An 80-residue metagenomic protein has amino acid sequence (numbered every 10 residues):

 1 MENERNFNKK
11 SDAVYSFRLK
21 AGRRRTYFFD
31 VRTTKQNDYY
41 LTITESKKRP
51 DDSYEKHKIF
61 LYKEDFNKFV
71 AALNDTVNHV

Functional and structural regions predicted by a protein language model:
M1-V80: Positively charged, low-complexity terminal tracts and the immediately adjacent first secondary-structure elements
